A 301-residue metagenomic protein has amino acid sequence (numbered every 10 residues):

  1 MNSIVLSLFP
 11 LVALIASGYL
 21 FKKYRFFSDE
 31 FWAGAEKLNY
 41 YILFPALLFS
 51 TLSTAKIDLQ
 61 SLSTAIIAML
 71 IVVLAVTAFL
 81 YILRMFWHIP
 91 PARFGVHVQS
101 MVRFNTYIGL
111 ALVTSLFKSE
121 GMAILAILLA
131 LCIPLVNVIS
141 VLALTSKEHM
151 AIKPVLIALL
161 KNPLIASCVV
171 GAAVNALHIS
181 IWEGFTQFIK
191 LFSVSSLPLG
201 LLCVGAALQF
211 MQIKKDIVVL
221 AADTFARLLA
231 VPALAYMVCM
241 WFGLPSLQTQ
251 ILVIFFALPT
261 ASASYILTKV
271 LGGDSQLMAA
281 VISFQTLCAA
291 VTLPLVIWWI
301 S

Functional and structural regions predicted by a protein language model:
M1-S301: Alpha-helical transmembrane segments of multi-pass small-molecule/ion transporters
